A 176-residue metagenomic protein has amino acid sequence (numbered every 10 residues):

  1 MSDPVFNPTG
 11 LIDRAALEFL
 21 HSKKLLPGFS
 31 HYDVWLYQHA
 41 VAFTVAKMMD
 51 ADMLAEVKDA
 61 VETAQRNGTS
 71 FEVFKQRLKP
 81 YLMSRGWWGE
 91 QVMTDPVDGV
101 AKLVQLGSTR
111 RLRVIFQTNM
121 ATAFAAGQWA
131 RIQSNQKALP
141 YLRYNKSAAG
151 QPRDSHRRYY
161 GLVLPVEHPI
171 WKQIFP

Functional and structural regions predicted by a protein language model:
M1-P176: Domain-core detector
